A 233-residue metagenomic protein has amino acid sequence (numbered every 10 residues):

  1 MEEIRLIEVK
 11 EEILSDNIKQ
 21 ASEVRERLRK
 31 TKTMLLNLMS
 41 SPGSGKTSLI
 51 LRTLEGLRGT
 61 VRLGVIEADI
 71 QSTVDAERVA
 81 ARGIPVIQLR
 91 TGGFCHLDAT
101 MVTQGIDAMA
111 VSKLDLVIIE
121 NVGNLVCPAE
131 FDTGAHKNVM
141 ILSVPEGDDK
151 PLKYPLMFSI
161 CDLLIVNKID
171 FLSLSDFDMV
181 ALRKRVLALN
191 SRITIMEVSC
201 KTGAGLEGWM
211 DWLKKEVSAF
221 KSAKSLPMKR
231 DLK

Functional and structural regions predicted by a protein language model:
E3-E26, T31-M39, S44, T53-H136 (+2 more regions): Nucleotide-state-sensitive switch-loop elements of NTP-binding domains
S41-P42, I66-A68, S143-V144, L163-F177 (+1 more regions): G-domain G4 guanine-recognition motif of GTPases
L49: Hydrophobic positions on the alpha1 helix immediately C-terminal to the Walker A/P-loop
D75, K153, G205: Short acidic active-site motifs
P128-A135, V144-R192: Conserved C-terminal guanine-recognition region of P-loop GTPase G domains, centered on the G4
L156-I160, V217-A223, K229-K233: ATP-dependent carboxylate-amine ligase
F171-L226: Canonical P-loop GTPase G-domain recognition
